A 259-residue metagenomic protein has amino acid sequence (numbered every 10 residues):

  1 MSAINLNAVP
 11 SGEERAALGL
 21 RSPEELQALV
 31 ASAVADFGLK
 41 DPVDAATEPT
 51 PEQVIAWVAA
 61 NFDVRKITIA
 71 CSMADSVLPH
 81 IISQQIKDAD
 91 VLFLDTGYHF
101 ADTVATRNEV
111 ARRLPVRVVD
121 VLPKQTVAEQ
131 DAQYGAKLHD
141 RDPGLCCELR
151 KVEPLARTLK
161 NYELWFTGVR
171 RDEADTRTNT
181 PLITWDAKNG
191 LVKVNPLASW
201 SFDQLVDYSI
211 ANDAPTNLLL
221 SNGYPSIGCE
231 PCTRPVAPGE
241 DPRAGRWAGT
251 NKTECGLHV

Functional and structural regions predicted by a protein language model:
S2-V259: Nucleotide-activated chemistry modules centered on ATP-dependent adenylation/adenylyltransferase
